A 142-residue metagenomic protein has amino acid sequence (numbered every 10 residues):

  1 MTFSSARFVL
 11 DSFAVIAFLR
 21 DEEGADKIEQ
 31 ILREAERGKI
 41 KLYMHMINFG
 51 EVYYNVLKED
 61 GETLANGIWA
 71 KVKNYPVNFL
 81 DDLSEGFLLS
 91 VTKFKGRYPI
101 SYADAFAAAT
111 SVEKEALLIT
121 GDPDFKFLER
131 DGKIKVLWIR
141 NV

Functional and structural regions predicted by a protein language model:
M1-M44, L57-A70, V142: Short, well-structured N-terminal submotif of metal-dependent ribonuclease cores
M1-R7, L80, V112-V142: Acidic, PIN/NYN-like endoribonuclease modules and their adjacent C-terminal/linker elements
F3, N78-L117, G121: Active-site neighborhoods of divalent-metal-dependent phosphate/nucleic-acid chemistry enzymes
V15-I16, F49, F125-K126: A generic structural signal for short hydrophobic patches within well-formed alpha-helices
R37-K39, N74-Y75, K114, D131: Structured helix-beta-strand junction loops
I47-L83, L88: Active-site-proximal, substrate-binding regions of enzyme catalytic domains and RNA-binding/basic surfaces
E59-E62, Y98, K135-I139: Short, hinge-like loop/turn segments at secondary-structure boundaries
